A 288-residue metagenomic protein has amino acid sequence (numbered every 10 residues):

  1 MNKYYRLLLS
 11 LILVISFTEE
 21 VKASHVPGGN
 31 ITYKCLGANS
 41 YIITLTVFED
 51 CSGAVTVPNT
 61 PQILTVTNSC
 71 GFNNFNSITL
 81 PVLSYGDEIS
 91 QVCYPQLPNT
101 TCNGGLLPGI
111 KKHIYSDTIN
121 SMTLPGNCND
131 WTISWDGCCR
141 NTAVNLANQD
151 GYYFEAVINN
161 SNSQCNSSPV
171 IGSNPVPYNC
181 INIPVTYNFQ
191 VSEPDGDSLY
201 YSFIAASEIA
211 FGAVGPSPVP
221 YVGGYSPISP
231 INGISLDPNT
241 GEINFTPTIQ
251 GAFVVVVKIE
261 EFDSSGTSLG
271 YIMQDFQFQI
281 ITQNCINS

Functional and structural regions predicted by a protein language model:
M1-P27: Bacterial Sec-dependent N-terminal signal peptides
V21-S288: Long, compositionally biased, intrinsically disordered segments
